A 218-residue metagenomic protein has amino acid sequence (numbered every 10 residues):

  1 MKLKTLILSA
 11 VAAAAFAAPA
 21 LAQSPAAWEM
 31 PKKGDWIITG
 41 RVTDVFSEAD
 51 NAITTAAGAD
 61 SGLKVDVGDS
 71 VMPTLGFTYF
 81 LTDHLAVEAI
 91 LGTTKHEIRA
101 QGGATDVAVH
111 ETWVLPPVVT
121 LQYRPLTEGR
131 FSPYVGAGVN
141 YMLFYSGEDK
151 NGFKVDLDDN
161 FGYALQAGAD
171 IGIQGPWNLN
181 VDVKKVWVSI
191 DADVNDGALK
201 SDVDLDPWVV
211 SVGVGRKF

Functional and structural regions predicted by a protein language model:
M1-G34: Cleavable N-terminal export/targeting peptides
A18, G34, D83, T127-P133 (+1 more regions): Short coil turns and loop connectors of transmembrane beta-barrels in diderm outer membranes and organellar homologs
L21-F77, S146, K217: Short glycine/proline- and aromatic-enriched beta-strand/turn motifs that initiate or cap beta-hairpins
K32, L63-D69, D106-W113, G152-F161 (+1 more regions): Replace "Gram-negative outer membrane beta-barrel proteins" with "bacterial and organellar outer membrane beta-barrel
D44-F46, T74-D149, P207-F218: Gram-negative (and chloroplast) outer-membrane scaffold detector with strong preference for beta-barrel transmembrane
D50-A57, R99-D106, Y145-K154, D191-A198: Outer-membrane beta-barrel translocator domains and adjoining extracellular loop/strand segments of Gram-negative
N51, H96, A100, Q174-F218: Predominantly the C-terminal beta-signal and adjacent terminal strand-loop region of outer-membrane beta-barrel
T94, T112-V119, R124-L126, D158-A164 (+3 more regions): Contiguous, function-dense segments enriched for cysteine-driven chemistry and partner/ligand-binding capacity
